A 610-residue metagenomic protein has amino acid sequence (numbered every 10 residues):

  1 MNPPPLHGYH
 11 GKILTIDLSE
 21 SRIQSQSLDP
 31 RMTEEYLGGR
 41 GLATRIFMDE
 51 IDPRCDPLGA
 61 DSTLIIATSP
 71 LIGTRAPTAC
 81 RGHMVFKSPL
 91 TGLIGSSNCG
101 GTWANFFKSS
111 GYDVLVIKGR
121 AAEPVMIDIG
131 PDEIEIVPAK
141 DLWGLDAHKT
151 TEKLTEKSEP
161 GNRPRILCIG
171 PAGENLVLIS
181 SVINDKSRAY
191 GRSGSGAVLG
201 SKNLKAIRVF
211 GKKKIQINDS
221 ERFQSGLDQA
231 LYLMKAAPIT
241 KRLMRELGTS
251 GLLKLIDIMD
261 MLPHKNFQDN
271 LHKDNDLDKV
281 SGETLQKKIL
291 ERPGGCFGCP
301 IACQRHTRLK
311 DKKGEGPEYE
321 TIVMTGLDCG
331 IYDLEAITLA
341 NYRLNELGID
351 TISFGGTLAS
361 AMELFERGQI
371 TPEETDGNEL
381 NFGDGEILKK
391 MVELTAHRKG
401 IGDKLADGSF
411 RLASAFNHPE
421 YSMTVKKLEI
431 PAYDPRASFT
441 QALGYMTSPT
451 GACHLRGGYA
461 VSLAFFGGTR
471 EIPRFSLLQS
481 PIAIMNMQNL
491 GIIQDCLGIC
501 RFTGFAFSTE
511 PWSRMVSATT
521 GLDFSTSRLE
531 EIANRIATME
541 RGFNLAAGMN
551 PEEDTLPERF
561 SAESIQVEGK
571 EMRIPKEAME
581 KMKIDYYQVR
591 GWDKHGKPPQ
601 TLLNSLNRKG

Functional and structural regions predicted by a protein language model:
M1-I289, E346: Basic, polar low-complexity surface loops/patches
T155, E159-S193, L199-G610: Extended C-terminal regions of large enzymes
